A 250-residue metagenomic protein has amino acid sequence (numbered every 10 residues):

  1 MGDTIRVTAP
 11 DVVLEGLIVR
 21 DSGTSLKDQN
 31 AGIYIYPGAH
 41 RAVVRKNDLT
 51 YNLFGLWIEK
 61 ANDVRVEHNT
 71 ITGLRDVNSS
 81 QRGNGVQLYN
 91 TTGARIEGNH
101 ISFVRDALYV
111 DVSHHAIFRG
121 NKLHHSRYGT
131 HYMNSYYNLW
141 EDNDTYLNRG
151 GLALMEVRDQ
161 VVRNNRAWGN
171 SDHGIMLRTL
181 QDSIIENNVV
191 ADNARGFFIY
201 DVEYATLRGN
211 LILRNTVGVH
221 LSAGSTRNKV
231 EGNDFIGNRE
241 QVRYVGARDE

Functional and structural regions predicted by a protein language model:
M1-D3, N84-Y89, R95-H100, D106: Extended, small-residue-rich solenoid/repeat segments and analogous flexible loops that form exposed scaffolds
M1-E15, R20-H40, F54-A61, L88: Extracellular beta-strand-rich solenoid/capping regions of secreted or surface-exposed proteins that bind or remodel
T4, N30-Y34, G55, G83-G85 (+7 more regions): Structural detector of coil-to-beta-strand junctions
A9-P10, L14, G38-A39, V44 (+20 more regions): Parallel beta-helix/beta-solenoid
G23-K27, D76-G83: Extracytoplasmic beta-rich repeat domains
I35-Y36, D48-T50, I58-E59, N78-S80 (+13 more regions): Low-complexity, polar/charged sequence tracts that form flexible coils or short amphipathic helices and often embed
D182-V245: Ankyrin-repeat and related helical/solenoid repeat scaffolds used for protein-protein interactions
